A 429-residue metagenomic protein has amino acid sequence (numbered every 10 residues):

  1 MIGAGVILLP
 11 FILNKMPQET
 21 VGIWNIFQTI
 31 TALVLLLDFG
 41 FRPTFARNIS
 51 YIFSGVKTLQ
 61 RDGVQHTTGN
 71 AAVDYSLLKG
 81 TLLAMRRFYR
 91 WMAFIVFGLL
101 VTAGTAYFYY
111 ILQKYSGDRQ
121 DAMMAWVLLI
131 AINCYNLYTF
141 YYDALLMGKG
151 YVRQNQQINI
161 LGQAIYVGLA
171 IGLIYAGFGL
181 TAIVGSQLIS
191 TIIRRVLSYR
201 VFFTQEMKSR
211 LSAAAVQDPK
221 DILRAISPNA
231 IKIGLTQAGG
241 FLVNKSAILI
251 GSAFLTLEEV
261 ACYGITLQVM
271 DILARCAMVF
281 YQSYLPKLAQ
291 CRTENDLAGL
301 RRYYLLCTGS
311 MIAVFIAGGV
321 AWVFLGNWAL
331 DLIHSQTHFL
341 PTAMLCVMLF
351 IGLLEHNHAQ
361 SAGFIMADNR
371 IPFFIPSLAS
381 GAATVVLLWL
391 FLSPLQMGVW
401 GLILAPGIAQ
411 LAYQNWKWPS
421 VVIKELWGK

Functional and structural regions predicted by a protein language model:
M1-G55, I231-E258: Signature of the first transmembrane helix
L13-T20, R153, A164-V196, G326 (+5 more regions): Membrane-interface helix-loop junctions in multi-pass transport and translocation proteins
N25, R61-W91, L223, S227 (+2 more regions): Interfacial transmembrane-helix starts/ends
F27-F39, T236, G240, N244 (+3 more regions): Transmembrane helix-bundle signature of multi-pass secondary active exporters and lipid flippases
F39-V73, M270-E294, A367: Helix-loop junctions and terminal segments of transmembrane helices in multi-pass membrane transport/translocation
G98-G117, A317-Q336: Short membrane-interface helical motifs at transmembrane helix boundaries in multi-pass membrane transporters
N133-N159, T181, C346-S377: Membrane-interface junctions at transmembrane-helix termini in multi-pass inner-membrane proteins
L180, V184-Q187, V196-N244, N295-A298 (+1 more regions): Interhelical loop/hinge segments that connect adjacent transmembrane helices in multipass membrane
